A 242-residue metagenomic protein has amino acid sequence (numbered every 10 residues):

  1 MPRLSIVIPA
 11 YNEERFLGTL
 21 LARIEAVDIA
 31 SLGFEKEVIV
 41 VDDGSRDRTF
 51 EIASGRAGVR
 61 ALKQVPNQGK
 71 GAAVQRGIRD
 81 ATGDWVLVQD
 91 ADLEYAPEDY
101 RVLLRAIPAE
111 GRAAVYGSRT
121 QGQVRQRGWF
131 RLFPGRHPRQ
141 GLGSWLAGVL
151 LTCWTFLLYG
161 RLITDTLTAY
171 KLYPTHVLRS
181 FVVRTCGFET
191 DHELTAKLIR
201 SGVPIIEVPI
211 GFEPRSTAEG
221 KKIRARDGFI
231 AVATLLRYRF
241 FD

Functional and structural regions predicted by a protein language model:
M1-A26: N-proximal low-complexity "stem/linker" segments adjacent to membrane-targeting elements
R3-S5, E37, E193: Cell-envelope/extracellular polymer assembly enzymes that use nucleotide-activated donors
I8, L21, E25, L32-G44 (+1 more regions): Short beta-strand/loop segment that forms part of the nucleotide-sugar
F34-I39, F50-D80: Conserved donor nucleotide-binding strand/loop of the catalytic core
D42-F50, L93: A conserved acidic beta->alpha catalytic loop
V65-D80, W85, P97-F188, R215-I223: Acceptor/aglycone-binding surface of glycosyltransferases and processive sugar-polymer synthases
R161-L162, V183-C186, T195-E213: Catalytic donor-sugar/metal-binding loop of nucleotide-sugar-dependent glycosyltransferases
